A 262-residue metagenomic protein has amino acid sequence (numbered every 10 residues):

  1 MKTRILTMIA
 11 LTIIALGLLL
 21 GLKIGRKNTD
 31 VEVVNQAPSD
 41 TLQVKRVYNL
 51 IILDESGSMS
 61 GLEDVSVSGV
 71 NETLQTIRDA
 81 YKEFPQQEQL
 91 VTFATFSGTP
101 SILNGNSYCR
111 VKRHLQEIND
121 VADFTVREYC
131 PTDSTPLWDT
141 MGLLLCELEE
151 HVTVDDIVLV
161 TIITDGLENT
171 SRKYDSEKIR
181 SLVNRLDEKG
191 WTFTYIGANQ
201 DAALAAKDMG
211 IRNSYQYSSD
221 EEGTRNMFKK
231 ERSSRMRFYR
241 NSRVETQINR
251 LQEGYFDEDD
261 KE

Functional and structural regions predicted by a protein language model:
M1-R4: Positively charged n-region of N-terminal signal peptides that target proteins for export
T7, L11-E262: Acidic, low-complexity intrinsically disordered regions
